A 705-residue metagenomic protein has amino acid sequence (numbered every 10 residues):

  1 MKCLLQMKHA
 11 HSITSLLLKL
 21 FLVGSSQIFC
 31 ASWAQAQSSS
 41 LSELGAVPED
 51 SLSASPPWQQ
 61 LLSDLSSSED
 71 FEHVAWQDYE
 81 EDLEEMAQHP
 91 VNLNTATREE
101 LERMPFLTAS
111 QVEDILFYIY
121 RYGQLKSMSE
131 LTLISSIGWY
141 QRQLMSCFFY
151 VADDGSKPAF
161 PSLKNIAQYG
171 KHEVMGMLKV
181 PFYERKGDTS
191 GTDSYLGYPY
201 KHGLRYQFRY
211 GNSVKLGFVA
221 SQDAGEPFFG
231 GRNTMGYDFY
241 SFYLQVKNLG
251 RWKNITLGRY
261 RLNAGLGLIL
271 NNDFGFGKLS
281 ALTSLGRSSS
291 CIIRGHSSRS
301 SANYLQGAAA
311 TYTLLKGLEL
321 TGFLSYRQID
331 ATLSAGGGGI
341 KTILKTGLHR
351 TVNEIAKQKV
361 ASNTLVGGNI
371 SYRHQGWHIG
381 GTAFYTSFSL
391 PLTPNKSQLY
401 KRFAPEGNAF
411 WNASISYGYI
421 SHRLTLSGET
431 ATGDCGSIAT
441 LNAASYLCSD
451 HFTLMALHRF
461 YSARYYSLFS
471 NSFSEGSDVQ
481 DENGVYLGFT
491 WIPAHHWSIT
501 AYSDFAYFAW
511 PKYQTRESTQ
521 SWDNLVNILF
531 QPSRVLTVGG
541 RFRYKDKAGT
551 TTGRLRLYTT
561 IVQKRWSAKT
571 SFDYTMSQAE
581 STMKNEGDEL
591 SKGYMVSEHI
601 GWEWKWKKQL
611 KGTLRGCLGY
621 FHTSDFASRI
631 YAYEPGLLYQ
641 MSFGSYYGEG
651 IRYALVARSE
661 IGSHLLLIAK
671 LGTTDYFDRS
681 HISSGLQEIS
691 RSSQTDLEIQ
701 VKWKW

Functional and structural regions predicted by a protein language model:
M1-S42, W705: Bacterial Sec-dependent N-terminal signal peptides
A36-F228, R232-Q245, G250, R259-N263: Compositionally biased linear targeting/interaction segments
T97, T108-Q111, G138-Q141, G211 (+6 more regions): Residue-level recognition of beta-strand termini and adjacent short loop/turns
Y195-P199, N303-L305, K359-P394, R402-W705: Exposed, low-structure sequence patches enriched in small/polar residues
S221-F239, R294-S301, A356-K359, A431-G433 (+1 more regions): Outer-membrane beta-barrel proteins
T234-C291, S297-D330, C448-S467, K607 (+1 more regions): Outer membrane beta-barrel
F276-S288, S334-V352, P635-Q640: Surface-exposed loop/turn segments flanking beta-strands in extracellular/periplasmic regions
A302-R350, K359-A361, L365-S371: Aromatic- and glycine-enriched pocket-lining scaffold segments that form the walls of small-molecule binding clefts
